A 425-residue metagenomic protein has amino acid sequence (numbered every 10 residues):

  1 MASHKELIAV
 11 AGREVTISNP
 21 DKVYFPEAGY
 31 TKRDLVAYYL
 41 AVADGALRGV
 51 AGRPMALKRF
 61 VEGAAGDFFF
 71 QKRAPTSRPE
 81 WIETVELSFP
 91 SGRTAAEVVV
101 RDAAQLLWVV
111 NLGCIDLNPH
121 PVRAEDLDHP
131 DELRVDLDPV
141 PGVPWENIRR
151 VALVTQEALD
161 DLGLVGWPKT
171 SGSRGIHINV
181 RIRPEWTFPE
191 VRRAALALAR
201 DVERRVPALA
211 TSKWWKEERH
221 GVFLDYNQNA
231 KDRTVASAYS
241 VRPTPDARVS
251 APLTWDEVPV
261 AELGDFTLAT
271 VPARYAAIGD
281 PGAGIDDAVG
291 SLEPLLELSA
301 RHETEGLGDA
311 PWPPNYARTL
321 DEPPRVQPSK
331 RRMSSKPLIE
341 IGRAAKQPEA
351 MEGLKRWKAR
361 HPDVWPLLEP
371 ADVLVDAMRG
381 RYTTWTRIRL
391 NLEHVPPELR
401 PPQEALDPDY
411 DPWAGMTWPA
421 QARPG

Functional and structural regions predicted by a protein language model:
M1-G29, V36, L47, A51-G52 (+4 more regions): C-terminal accessory nucleic-acid interaction domains of nucleic acid-metabolism proteins
A2-A11, A41-P141, W145, R149-L153 (+3 more regions): SsDNA-processing nucleotidyl-transfer enzymes
Y38, W145-L164, V191-V206: Long, well-ordered alpha-helical scaffolding segments within enzyme catalytic domains, especially pronounced
L57-F60, G166-G172, S212-K216: Short beta-strand
G163-P168, L209-T211, E369-L374: A short linear hydrophobic-aromatic micro-motif
T170-V180: Short, conserved phosphate-binding/catalytic loop or strand-edge motifs used in phosphoryl-/nucleotidyl-transfer
N179-R193: Catalytic palm subdomain of template-directed nucleic-acid polymerases, centered on the conserved carboxylate motif
D309-G425: Acidic/polar low-complexity segments and flexible, solvent-exposed patches
